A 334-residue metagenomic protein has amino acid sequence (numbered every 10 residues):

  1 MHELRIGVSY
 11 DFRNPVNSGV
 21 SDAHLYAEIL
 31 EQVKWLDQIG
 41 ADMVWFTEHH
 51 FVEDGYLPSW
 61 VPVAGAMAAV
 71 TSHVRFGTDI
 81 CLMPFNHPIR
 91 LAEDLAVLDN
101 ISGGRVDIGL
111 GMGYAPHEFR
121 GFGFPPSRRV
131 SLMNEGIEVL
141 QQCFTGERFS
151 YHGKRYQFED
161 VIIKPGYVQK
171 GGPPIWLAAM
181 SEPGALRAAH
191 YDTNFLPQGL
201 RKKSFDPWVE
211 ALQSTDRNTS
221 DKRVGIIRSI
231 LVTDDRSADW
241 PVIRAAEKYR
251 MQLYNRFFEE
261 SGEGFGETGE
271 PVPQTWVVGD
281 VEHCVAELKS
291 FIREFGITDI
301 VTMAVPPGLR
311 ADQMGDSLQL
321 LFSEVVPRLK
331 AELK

Functional and structural regions predicted by a protein language model:
M1-F76, K170-P173: N-terminal beta1-alpha1-beta2 module of alpha/beta enzyme domains
H2, V8-Y10, Q38, R128-I163 (+2 more regions): An alpha-helical appendage that flanks or caps ligand/catalytic pockets
H2-L4, P84-Y191, R201-D206, Q213 (+1 more regions): Internal, glycine-rich beta/alpha segment that forms the wall or movable "lid" of small-molecule/cofactor binding
I6-Y10, V44-F46, F76-T78, V106-L110 (+4 more regions): Hydrophobic faces of well-ordered beta-strands that scaffold small-molecule active sites in alpha/beta enzyme cores
F12-Y26, C81-P88, G171-A179, V272-V281: Active-site mouth loops of central-metabolism enzymes
A23-W35, D94, A179-L186, H283-S290: Short, acidic/polar
G40, E48, M67, L98 (+6 more regions): Conserved, mostly hydrophobic/aromatic
V70-H73, S102, R187-L196, G296: Glycine-enriched alpha-helix->loop->beta-strand junction motifs that scaffold or abut catalytic
